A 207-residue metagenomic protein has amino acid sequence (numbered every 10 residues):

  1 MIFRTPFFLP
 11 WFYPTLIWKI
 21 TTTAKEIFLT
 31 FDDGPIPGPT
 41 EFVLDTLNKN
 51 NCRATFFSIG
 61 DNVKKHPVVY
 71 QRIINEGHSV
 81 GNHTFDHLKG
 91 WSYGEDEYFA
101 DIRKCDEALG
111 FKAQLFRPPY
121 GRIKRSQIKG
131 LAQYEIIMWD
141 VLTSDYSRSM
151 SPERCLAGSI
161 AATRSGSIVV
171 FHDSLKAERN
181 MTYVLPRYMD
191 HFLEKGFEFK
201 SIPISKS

Functional and structural regions predicted by a protein language model:
M1-T30, P35-K49, K65-H66, R187-S207: N-terminal pre-catalytic segment of deacetylase/amide-hydrolase enzymes
F12-T15, E41, V63-N75, G121-Q127 (+1 more regions): Alpha-helical scaffolding within the catalytic cores of extracellular/periplasmic polymer-degrading hydrolases
F28-T30, P39-K65, Q71-I74, H78-T84 (+2 more regions): Short, well-structured secondary-structure segments
F31-D33, S58-D61, N82-T84, P118-Y120 (+3 more regions): A cross-domain feature marking catalytic cores of carbohydrate-active enzymes and several ubiquitous metabolic/repair
G34-G38, F57-H66, L88-D96, R117-K124 (+2 more regions): Acidic-and-aromatic substrate-binding clefts and catalytic sites of carbohydrate-active enzymes
L44-R53, H78-S79, F85-L88, E95-R125 (+2 more regions): CE4/NodB-like, metal-dependent polysaccharide N-deacetylase domain that modifies extracellular/periplasmic N-acetylated
Q114, R122-I160, G196-S207: His/Asp/Glu-enriched short active-site or ligand-binding loop at hydrolase and phosphoryl-transfer sites
I160-P203: Catalytic grooves of carbohydrate-active enzymes
